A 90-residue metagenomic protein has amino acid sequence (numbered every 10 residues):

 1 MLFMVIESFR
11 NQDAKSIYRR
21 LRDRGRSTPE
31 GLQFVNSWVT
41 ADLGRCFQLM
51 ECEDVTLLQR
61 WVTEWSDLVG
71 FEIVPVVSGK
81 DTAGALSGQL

Functional and structural regions predicted by a protein language model:
M1-V35, V39-R45, E53-L57, V77-L90: Short S/T/G/P-rich N-terminal loop/turn motif that feeds into the first structured element of a domain
Q48: Extracellular/luminal beta-rich ligand-recognition and adhesion surfaces characterized by aromatic-Gly/Pro-enriched
E51-C52, E64: Conserved catalytic core of Hanks-type protein kinase domains
L58-W65: Short, electropositive alpha-helical surface patch
L68-G79: Conserved short beta-strand edge segments in small beta-sheet-based binding/regulatory domains
